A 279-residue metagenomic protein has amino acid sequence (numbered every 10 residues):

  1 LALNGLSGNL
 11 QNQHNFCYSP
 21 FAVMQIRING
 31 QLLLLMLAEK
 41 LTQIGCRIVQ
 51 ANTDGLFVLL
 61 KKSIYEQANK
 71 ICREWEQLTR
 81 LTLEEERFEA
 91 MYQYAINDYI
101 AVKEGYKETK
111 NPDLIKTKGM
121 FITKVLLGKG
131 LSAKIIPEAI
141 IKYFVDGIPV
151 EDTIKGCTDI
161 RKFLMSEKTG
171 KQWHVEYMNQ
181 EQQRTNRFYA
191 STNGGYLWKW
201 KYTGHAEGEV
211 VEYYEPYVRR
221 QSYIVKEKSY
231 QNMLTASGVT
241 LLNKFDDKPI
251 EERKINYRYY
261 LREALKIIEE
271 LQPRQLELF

Functional and structural regions predicted by a protein language model:
L1-M36, T42-I44, L59: Helical catalytic core of nucleic-acid polymerases
N4, Q31-A38, F57, A68-E76 (+1 more regions): Short, well-ordered alpha-helical packing segments
K40-L41, Q50: Helix-rich, typically C-terminal accessory recognition domains appended to large enzymatic cores
G45-R47, T79-R80: Glycine-centered loop/turn motif at secondary-structure junctions
R47-N52, E85: Short beta-strand
D54-L60: A generic structural motif
Y65-F279: C-terminal, non-catalytic extensions of nucleic-acid polymerases
